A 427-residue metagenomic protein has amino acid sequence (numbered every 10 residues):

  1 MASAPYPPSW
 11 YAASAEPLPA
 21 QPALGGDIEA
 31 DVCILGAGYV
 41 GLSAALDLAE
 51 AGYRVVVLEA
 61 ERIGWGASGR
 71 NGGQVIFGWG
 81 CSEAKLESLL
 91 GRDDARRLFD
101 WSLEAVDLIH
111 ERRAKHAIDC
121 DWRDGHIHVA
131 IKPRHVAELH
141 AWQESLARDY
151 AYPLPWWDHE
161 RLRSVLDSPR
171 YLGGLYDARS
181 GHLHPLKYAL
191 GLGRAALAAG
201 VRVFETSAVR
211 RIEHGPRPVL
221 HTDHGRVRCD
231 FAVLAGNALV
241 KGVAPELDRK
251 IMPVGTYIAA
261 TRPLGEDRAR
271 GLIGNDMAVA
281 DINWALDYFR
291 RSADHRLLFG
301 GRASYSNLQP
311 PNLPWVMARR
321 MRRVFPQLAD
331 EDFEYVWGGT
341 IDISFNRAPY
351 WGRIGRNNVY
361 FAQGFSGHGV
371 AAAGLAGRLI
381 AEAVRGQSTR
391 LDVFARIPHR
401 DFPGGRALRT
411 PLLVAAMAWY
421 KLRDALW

Functional and structural regions predicted by a protein language model:
M1-V32: Extreme N-terminal leader/targeting segments of oxidoreductases
A2-S14, C81-E87, H110-H126, A130-G191: Flavin (FAD/FMN) cofactor-binding and adjacent substrate-gating region of FAD-dependent oxidoreductase domains
A30-V57: N-terminal Rossmann-like FAD-binding beta1-loop-alpha1 element of flavoenzymes
D47, I63-D121, A137-D149, R270: Conserved FAD-binding subdomain of flavin-dependent enzymes
D107, K115-R123, V209, R217 (+1 more regions): Active-site substrate-recognition segment that forms the wall of the catalytic cavity or substrate channel
E144-S145, P169-F231: Helical element adjacent to the flavin cofactor pocket in flavoenzyme catalytic cores
N307-Q309, P314-A425: C-terminal catalytic lobe of FAD-dependent flavoproteins
